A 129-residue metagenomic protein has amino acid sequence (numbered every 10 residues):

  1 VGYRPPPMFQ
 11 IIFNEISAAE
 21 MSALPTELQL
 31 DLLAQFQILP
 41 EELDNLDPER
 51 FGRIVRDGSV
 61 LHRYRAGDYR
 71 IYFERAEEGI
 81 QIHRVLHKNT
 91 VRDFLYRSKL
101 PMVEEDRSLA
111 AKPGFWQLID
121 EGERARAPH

Functional and structural regions predicted by a protein language model:
G2-P7, A66-R70, E74-H129: Enriched for short, Lys/Arg-rich terminal
P7-I16: N-terminal "first-domain core" detector
A19-E27: Surface-exposed, Lys/Arg-rich phosphate-binding patches that contact polyanionic backbones
E20, Q35, L118: Residues that form generic nucleotide/phosphate-binding pockets
T26, L30, A34-I38: Negatively charged, low-complexity tracts enriched in Asp/Glu with abundant Ser/Thr
I38-R65: A short, surface-exposed loop/turn module that caps and links secondary-structure elements
